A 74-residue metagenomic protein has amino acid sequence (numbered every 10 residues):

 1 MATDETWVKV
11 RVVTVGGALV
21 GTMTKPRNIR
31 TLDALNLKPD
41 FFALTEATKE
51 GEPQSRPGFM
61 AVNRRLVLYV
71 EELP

Functional and structural regions predicted by a protein language model:
M1-P74: Conserved RNA-binding domains used in RNP assembly and mRNA/RNA metabolism
